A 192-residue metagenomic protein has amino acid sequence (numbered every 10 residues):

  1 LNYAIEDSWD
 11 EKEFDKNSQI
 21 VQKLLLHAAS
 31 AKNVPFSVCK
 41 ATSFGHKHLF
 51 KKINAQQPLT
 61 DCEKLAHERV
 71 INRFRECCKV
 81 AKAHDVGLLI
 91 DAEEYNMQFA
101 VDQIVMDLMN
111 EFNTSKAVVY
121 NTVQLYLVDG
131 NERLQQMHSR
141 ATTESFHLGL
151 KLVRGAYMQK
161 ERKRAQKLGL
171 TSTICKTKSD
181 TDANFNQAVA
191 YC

Functional and structural regions predicted by a protein language model:
N2-C192: Positively charged, amphipathic and often flexible ligand-engagement surfaces
